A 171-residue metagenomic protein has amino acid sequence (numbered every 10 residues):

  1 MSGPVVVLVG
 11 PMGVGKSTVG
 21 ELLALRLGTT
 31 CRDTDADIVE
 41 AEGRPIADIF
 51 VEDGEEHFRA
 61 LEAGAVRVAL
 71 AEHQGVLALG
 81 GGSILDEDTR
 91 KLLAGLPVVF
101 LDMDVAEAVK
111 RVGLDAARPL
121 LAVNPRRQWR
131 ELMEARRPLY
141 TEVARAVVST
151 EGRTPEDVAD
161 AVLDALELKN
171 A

Functional and structural regions predicted by a protein language model:
M1-G3, L22, R26, K110 (+1 more regions): NTP-dependent small-molecule kinase module
L8: Hydrophobic anchor at the beta1->P-loop junction of P-loop NTPases
P11: P-loop (Walker A) phosphate-binding loop of NTP-binding proteins
K16: Conserved lysine of the Walker
V19: Hydrophobic positions on the alpha1 helix immediately C-terminal to the Walker A/P-loop
D33-L92, R118, R126, R130 (+1 more regions): ATP-dependent small-molecule kinase phosphotransfer cores that center on conserved nucleotide phosphate-binding segments
G81-I84, D104-A106, R153: Short glycine-rich anion-binding loops that position phosphate/pyrophosphate groups of nucleotides and phosphorylated
G95-P138: A glycine- and Lys/Arg-enriched "phosphate-lid" helix/loop adjacent to the NTP-binding pocket of small-molecule kinases
